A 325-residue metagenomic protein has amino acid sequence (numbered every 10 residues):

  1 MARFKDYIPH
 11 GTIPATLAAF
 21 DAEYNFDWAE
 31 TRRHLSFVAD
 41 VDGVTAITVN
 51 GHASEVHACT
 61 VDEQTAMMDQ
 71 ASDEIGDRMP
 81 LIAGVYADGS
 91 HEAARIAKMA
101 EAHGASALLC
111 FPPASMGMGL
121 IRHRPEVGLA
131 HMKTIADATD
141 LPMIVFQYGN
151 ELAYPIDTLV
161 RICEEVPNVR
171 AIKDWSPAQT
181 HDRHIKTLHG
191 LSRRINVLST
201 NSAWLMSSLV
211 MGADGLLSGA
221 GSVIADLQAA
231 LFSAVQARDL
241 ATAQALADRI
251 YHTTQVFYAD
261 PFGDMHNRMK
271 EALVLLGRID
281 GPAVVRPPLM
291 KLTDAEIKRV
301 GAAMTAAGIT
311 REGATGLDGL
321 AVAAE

Functional and structural regions predicted by a protein language model:
A2-A153, M290, A314: Active-site beta->alpha loop and helix N-cap motifs at the rims of alpha/beta catalytic domains
T31, M68, A93, M132 (+4 more regions): A general structural signal for well-ordered alpha-helical segments in protein cores
T31, Q64, L159, L240 (+1 more regions): Short functional linear motifs
H34, M67, I162, A243-L246 (+1 more regions): A structural signal for short hydrophobic/aromatic patches embedded in well-ordered alpha helices
A39-A46, A53, P112-P125, P177-T180 (+2 more regions): Short, charged helix-to-loop "capping" segments that act as catalytic/coupling loops
D42-G43, G104, V166, G212 (+2 more regions): Glycine-centered loop/turn motif at secondary-structure junctions
T134-A138, G149-F262: Catalytic alpha/beta core domains of metabolic enzymes, predominantly
M206-E325: Structured C-terminal cap/extension of enzyme domains
